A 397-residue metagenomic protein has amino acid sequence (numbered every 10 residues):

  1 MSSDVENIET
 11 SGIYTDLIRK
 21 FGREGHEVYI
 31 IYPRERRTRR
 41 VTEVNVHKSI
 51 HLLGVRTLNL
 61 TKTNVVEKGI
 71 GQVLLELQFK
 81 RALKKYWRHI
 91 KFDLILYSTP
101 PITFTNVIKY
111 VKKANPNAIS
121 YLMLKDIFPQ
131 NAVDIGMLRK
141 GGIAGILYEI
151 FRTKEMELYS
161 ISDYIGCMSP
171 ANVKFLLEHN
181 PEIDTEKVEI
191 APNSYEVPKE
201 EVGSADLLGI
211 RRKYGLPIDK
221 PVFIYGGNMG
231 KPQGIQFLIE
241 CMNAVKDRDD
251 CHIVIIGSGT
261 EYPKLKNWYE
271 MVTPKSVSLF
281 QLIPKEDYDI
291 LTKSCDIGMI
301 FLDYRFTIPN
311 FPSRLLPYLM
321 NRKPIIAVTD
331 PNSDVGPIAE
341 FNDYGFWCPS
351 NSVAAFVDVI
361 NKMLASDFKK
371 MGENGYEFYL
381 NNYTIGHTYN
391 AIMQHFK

Functional and structural regions predicted by a protein language model:
M1-V44, K48-H51, N243-D247: N-terminal subdomain of nucleotide-sugar transferases
I8, Q233, P284-K293, G298-L319 (+1 more regions): Nucleotide-sugar-dependent
L60-E67, I90, A118-T153, P198: Acceptor-binding helix/loop patch of EC 2.4 sugar-transfer enzymes, predominantly nucleotide-sugar-dependent
N106, Y110-A114, G145-I165: Membrane-proximal helix-turn-helix segments that form the acceptor-binding/catalytic region of lipid-linked
M168-A171, A191-S194: Carbohydrate-associated surface elements
P217-Q233, I239-M242: Conserved donor-binding/catalytic core segment of Leloir-type glycosyltransferases
R248, V254-G257, Y262-D289: Nucleotide-activated donor-binding/catalytic signature segment of Leloir-type glycosyltransferases, i.e., the conserved
K369-N382: A short, well-ordered alpha-helix in the C-terminal region of glycosyltransferases
